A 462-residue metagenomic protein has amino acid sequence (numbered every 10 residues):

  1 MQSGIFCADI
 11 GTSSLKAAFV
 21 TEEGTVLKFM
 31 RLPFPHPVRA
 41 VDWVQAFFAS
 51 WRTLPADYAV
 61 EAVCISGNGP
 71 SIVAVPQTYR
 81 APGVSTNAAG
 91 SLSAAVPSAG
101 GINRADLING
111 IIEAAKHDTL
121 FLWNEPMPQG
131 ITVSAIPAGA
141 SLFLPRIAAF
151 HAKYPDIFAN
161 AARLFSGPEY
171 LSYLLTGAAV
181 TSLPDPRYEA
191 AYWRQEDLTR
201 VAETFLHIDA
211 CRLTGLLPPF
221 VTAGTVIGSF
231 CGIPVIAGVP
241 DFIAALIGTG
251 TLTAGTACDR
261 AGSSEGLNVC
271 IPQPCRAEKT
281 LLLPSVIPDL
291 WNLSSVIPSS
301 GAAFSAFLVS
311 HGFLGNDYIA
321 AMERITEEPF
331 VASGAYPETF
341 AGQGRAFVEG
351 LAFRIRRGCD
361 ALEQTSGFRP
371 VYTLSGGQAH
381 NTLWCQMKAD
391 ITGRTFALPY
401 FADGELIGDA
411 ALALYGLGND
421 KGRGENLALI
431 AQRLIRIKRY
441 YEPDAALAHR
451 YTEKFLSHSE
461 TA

Functional and structural regions predicted by a protein language model:
M1-L32, I65-V133, D156, V269-T280 (+1 more regions): Glycine/Thr-rich phosphate-binding loops that ligate phosphate moieties of nucleotide and other phosphorylated ligands
Q2-S3, H117-D118, A159-A162, T214-L217 (+6 more regions): Short coil/turn connectors at secondary-structure junctions
S3-D9, V60-S66, L164, P234-G248 (+2 more regions): Short glycine-aspartate micro-motif
T12, A135-F242: Gly/Ser/Thr-rich active-site cleft segment
V26-Y58, V133-P137: N-terminal phosphate-binding loop and adjacent alpha-helix
F47-A62, K153-F158, A202-C211, G358-P370: Phosphate/pyrophosphate-binding loops at sites that engage ATP/ADP/AMP, CoA/4′-phosphopantetheine, polyphosphate
P55-W123, G139, R163, P168 (+2 more regions): Short beta-strand-loop/turn "lid" adjacent to the catalytic site in phosphate-handling enzymes
G248-A254, L414-L417: Alpha-helix C-terminal capping segments
